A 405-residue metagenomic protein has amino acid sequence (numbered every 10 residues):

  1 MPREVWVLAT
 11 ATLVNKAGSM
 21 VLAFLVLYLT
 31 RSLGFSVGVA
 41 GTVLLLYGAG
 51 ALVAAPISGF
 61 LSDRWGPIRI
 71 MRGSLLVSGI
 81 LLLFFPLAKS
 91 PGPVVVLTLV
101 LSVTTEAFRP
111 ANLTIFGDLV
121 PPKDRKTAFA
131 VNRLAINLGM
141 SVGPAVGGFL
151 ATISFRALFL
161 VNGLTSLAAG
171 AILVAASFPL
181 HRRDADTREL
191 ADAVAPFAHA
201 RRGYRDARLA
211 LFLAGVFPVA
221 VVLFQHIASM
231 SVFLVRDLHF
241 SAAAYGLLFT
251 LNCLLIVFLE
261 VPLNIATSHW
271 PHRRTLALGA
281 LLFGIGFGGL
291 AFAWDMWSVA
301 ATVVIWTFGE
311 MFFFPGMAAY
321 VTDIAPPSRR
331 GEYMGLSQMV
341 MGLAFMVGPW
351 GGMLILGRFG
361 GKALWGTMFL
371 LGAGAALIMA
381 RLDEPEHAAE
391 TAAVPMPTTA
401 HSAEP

Functional and structural regions predicted by a protein language model:
M1-G48, R208-L248: Helix-loop boundary and gating motifs at the non-cytosolic
M1-P2, F178-L213, P397-P405: Juxtamembrane intracellular "pre-TM" segments in multi-pass secondary transporters
M20, G48-P56, M140-S141, C253-V261 (+1 more regions): Residue-level signature of mid-helix packing/kink "hotspots" within the transmembrane helices of 12-pass Major
V53-K89: Conserved MFS/SLC helix-loop-helix module at the cytosolic interface between two early adjacent transmembrane helices
A54-G66, L259-H272, L356: Helix-to-loop junctions at the C-terminal end of transmembrane segments in multipass secondary transporters
R69-L83, R274-G289: Structural signature of the two symmetry-related core transmembrane helices
L99-L138: Cytoplasmic helix-loop-helix junction between adjacent transmembrane helices in 12-TM secondary transporters
A151-L164, L354-G372: A membrane-interface helix-boundary motif in multi-pass transporters
